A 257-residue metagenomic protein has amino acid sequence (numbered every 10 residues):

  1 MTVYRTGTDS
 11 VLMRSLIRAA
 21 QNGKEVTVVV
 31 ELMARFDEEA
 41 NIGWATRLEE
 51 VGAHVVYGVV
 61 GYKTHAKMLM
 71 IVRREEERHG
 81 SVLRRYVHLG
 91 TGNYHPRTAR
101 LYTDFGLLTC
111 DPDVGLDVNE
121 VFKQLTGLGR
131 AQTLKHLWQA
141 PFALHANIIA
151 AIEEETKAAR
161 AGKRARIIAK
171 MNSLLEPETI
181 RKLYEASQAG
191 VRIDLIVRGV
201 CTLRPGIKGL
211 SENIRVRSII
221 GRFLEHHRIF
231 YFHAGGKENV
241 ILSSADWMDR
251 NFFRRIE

Functional and structural regions predicted by a protein language model:
M1-T2: Short acidic catalytic loops
R5, V11-L12, L16, N22-A99 (+3 more regions): PLD/PLD-like phosphodiesterase catalytic module centered on the HKD motif
D113-Q132, N147: Short, compositionally biased "basic patch" segments
L128-L137, G162-R164: Gly-rich Lys/Arg/Thr-decorated short loops/hinges at beta-loop-alpha junctions or inter-strand turns that position
